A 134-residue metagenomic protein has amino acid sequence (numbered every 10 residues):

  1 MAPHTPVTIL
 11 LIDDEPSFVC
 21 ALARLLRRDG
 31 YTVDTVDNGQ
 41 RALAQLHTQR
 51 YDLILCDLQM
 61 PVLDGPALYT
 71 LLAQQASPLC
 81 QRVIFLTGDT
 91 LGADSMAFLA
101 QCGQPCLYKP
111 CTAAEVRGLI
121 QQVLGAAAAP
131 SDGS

Functional and structural regions predicted by a protein language model:
D13, D57: Active-site residues of response regulator receiver
C20-R28: Charged docking surfaces used in two-component/phosphorelay signaling
G30-D37, Q45: Short hydrophobic/Thr-rich beta-strand motif most characteristic of the beta2 strand and flanking loop of CheY-like
D37-R41, D64-T70: Acidic catalytic/metal-coordinating carboxylates
Q49-L55, V83: Active-site beta3 strand of CheY-like receiver
M60: Receiver (REC) domain active-site loop signature in two-component systems and cognate sites in sensor histidine kinases
A67, D89-Y108, A114, G118: Alpha4 helix (beta4-alpha4-beta5 surface) of REC/receiver domains from two-component response regulators
